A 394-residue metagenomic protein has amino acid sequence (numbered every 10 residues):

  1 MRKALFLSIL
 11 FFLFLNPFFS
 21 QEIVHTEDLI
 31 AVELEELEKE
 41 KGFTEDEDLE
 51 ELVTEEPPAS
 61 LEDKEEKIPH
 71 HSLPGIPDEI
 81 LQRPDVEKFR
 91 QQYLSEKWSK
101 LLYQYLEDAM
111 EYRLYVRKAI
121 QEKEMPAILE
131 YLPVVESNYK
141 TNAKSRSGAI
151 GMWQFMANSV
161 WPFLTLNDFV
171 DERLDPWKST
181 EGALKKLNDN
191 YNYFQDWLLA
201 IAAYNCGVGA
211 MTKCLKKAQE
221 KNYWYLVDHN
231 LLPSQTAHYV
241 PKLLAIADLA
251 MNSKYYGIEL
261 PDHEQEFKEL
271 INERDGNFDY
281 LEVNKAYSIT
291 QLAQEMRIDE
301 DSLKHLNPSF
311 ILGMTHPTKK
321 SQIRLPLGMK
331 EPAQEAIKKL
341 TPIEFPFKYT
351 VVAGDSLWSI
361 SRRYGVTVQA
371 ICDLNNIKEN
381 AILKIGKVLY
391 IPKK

Functional and structural regions predicted by a protein language model:
A4-F14: Sec-dependent N-terminal signal peptides
N16-S20: Sec/Tat signal peptide C-region and signal peptidase I cleavage site
Q21-E124: An acidic, Gly/Ser/Thr/Pro-rich helix-cap/linker signature
K88, Q104, D108-E111, Y115 (+14 more regions): Extracytoplasmic/secreted proteins, especially bacterial periplasmic and envelope-associated proteins
R90-Q104, Y139-R146, W153-Q195, L215-N230 (+1 more regions): Substrate-binding clefts and substrate-entry loops adjacent to catalytic sites of polymer-processing enzymes acting on
M125-N142, A200-N205, L303-N307, L374-N375 (+1 more regions): Short, functionally critical alpha-helical segments immediately adjacent to catalytic or ligand/cofactor-binding
Q265-E300, T341-T367, K378, L383-L389: Primarily a LysM-type cell-wall glycan-binding module
S302-K339, T367-K394: Extracellular LysM carbohydrate-binding repeats and other cell-envelope/extracellular binding modules
